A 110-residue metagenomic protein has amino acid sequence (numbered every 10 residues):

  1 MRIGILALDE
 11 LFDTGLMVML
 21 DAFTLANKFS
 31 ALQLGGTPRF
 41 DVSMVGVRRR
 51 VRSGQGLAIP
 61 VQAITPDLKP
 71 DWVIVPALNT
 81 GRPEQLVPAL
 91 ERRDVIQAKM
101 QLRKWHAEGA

Functional and structural regions predicted by a protein language model:
M1-E108: Extended, subdomain-level signal for the structured scaffold at the beginning of enzyme domains
